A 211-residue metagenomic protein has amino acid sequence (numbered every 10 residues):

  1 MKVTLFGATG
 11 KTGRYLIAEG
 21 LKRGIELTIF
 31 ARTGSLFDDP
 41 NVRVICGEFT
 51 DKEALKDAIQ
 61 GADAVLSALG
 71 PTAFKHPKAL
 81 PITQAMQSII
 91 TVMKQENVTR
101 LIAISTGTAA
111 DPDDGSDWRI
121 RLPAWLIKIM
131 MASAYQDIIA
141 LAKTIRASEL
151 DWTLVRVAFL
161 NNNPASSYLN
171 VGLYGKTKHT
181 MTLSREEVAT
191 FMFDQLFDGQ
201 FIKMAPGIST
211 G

Functional and structural regions predicted by a protein language model:
K2-T9, E96-L101, L173-G211: Mid/C-terminal beta-alpha module of Rossmann-like enzyme folds, strongest in SDR-family dehydrogenases/epimerases
V3-R23: N-terminal Rossmann NAD(P)H-binding glycine-rich loop of SDR-like oxidoreductase domains
T4, S35-S88, V92-Q95, L196-Q200: NAD(P)H-binding glycine-rich loop region in Rossmannoid oxidoreductase-like domains and their noncatalytic homologs
T4, T28, T153: Conserved beta-strand positions in the Rossmann-like core of class I SAM-dependent methyltransferases
E26-T28, Q87-S133, L141, A147: Conserved Rossmann-fold NAD(P)-dependent oxidoreductase catalytic core, especially the SDR/UDP-sugar
I29-L36, A158-F159: Short, polar loop motifs at secondary-structure junctions
F74, G107-D113, L160-P164: Conserved catalytic-site region of short-chain dehydrogenase/reductase
A142-N163: Conserved beta-loop-beta element that borders a ligand/cofactor-binding pocket
